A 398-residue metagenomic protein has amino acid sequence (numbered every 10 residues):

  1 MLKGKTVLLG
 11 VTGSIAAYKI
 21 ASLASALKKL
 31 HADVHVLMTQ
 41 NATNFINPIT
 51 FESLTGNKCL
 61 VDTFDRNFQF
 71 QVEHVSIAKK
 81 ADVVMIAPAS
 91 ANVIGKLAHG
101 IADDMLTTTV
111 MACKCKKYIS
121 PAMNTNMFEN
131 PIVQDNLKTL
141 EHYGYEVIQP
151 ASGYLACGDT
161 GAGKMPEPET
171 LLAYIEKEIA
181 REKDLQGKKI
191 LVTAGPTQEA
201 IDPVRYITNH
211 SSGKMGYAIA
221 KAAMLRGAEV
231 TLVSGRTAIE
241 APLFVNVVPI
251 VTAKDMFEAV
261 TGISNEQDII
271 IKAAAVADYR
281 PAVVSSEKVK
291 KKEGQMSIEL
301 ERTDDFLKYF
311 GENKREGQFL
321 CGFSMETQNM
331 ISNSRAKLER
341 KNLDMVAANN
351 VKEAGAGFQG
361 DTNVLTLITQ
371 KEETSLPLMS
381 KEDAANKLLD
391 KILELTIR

Functional and structural regions predicted by a protein language model:
M1-Y118, N124-G213, Y217-R398: A cross-family phosphate/adenosyl-ligand binding-site feature
